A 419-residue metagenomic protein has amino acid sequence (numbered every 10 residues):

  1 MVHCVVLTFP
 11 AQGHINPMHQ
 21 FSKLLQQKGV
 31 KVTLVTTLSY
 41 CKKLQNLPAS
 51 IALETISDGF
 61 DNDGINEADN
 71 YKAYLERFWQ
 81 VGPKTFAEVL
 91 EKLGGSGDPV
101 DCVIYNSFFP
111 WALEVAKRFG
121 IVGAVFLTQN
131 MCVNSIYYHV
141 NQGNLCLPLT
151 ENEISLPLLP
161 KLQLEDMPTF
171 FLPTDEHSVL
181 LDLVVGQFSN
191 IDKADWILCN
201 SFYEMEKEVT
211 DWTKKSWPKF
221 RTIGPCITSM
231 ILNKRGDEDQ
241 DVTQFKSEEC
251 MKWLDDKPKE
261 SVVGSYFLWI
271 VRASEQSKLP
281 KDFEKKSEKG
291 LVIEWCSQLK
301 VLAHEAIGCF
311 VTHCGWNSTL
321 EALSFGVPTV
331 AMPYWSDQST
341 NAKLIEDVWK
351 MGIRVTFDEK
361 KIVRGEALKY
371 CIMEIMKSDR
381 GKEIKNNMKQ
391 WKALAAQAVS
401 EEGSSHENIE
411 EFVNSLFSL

Functional and structural regions predicted by a protein language model:
M1-P258, V262, Y266-L419: Glycosyltransferase specificity loop/lid
